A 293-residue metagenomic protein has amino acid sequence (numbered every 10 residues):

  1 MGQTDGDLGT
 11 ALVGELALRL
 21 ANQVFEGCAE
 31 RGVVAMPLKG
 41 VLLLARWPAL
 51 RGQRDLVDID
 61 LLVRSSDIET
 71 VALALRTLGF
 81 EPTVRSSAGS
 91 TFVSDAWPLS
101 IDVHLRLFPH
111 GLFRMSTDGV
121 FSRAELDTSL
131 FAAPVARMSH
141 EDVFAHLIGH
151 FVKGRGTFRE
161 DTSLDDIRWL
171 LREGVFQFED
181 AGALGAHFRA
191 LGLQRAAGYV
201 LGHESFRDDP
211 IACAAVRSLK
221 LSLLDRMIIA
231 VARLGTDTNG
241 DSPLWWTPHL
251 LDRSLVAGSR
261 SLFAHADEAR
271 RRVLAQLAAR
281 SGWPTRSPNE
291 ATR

Functional and structural regions predicted by a protein language model:
M1-V57, V63-R293: Conserved NTP-donor binding/palm subdomain of two-metal-ion nucleotidyltransferases/polymerases, i.e., the charged
